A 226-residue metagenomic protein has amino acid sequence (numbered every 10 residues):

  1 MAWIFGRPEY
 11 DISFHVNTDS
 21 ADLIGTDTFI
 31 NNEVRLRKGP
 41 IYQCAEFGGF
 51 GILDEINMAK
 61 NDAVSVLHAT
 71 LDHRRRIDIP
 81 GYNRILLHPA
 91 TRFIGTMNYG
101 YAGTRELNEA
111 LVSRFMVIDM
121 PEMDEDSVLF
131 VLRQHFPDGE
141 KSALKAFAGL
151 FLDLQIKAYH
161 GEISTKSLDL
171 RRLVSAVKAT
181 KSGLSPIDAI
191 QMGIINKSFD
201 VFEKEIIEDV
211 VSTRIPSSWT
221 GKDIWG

Functional and structural regions predicted by a protein language model:
M1-D153, Y159, S185, T213-S217 (+1 more regions): AAA+ P-loop NTPase catalytic core and its hallmark functional loops
A2, P186-G226: C-terminal engagement/docking regions of AAA+ P-loop ATPases
D124, A148-L150, T165-L168, E208: Juxtamembrane/interface motifs at transmembrane-helix termini
D153-S164, L168-K204: AAA+ ATPase "lid" subdomain C-terminal helix
